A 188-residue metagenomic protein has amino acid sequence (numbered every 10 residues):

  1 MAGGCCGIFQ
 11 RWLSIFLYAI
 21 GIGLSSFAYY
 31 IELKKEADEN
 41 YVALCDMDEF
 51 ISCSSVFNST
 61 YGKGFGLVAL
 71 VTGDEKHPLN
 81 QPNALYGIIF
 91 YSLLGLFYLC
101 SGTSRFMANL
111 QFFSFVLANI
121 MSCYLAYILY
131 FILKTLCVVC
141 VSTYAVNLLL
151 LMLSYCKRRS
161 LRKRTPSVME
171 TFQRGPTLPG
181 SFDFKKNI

Functional and structural regions predicted by a protein language model:
M1-I188: Membrane-interfacial helix-loop segments of redox and metal-homeostasis proteins, especially TM-loop-TM junctions
